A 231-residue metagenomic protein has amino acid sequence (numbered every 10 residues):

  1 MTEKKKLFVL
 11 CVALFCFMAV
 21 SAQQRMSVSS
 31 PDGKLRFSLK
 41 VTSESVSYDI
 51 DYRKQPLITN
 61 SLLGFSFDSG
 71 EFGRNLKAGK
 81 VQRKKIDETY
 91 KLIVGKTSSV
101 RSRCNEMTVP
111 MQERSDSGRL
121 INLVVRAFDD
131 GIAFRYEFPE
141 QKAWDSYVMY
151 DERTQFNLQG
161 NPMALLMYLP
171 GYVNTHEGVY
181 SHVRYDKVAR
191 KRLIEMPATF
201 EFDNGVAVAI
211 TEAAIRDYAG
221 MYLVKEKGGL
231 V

Functional and structural regions predicted by a protein language model:
M1-R25: Bacterial Sec-dependent N-terminal signal peptides
R25-V231: N-terminal accessory beta-strand-rich subdomains and adjacent acidic, glycine-rich linkers that precede catalytic cores
